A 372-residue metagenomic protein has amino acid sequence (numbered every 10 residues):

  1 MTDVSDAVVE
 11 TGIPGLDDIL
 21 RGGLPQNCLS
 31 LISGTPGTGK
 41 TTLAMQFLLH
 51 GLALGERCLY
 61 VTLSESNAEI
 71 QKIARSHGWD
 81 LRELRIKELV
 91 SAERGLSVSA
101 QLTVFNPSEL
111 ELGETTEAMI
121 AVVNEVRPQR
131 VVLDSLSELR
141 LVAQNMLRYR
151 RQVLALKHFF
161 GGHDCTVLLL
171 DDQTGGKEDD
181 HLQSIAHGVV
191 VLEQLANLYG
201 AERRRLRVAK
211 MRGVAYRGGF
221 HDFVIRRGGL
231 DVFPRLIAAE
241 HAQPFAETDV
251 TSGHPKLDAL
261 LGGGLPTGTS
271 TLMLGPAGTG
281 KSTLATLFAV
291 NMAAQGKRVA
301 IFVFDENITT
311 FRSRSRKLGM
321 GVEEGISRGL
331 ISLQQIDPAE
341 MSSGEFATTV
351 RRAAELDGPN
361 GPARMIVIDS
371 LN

Functional and structural regions predicted by a protein language model:
M1-D6, R212-P244: Charged, amphipathic alpha-helical linker segments immediately N-terminal to NTP-binding catalytic cores
S5-A7, R235-L260, L330: Long, charged amphipathic helices and adjacent flexible linkers at domain junctions
V8, G12, P25-C28, K40-A44 (+19 more regions): Helical mechanochemical/support elements of P-loop NTPase systems and associated helical scaffolds
G12-G23, G253-G264: Pre-Walker A adenine-sensing motif
G22-L84, L260-V322: Walker A/P-loop NTP-binding active-site region of P-loop NTPases, recognizing the glycine-rich GxxxxGKT/S
E56-R140, K297-N372: Conserved inter-motif catalytic segment of the P-loop NTP-binding fold
M119-I120, V142-Q173, L261: Substrate-engagement module of ASCE P-loop NTPases
C165-R226: Phosphate-binding/switch region of NTP-binding enzymes
